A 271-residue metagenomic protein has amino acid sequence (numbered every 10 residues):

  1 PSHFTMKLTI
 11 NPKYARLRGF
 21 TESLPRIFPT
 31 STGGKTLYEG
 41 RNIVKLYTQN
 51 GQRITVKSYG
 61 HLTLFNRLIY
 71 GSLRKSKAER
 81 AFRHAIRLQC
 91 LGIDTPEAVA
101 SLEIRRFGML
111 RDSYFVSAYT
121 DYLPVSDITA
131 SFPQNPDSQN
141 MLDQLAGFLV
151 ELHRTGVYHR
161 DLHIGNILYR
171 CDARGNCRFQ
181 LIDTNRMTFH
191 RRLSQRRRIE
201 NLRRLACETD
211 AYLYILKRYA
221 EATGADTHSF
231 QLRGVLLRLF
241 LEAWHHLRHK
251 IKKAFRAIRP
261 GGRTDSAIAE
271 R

Functional and structural regions predicted by a protein language model:
F4-G34: Juxta-kinase regulatory segment immediately upstream of eukaryotic protein kinase catalytic domains
S23-V125, V150, R154-T155, K250-K252 (+2 more regions): Conserved ATP-binding subdomain of kinase catalytic cores across diverse folds
V44-Y47, T55, G147-H190: Active-site acidic catalytic loop and adjacent metal/ATP-binding pocket of ATP-dependent phosphoryl transfer enzymes
F65-G71, D127-S131, R191-R196: Short acidic, glycine/proline-rich loop/turn micro-motifs
A78, H84-D94, I128-R160, G165 (+1 more regions): Conserved kinase catalytic-core helix
Y119-D121, D172-R174, D210: Short loop segments at secondary-structure junctions
C177-G261: C-lobe/activation-segment region of protein kinase-like
